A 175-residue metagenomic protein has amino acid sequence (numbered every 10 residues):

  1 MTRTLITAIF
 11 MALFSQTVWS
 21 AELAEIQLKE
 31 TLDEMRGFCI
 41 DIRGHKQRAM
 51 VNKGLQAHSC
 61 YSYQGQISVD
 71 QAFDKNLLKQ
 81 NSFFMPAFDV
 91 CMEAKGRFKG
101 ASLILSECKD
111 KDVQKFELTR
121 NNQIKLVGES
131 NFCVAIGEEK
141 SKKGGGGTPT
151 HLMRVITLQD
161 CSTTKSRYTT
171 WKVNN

Functional and structural regions predicted by a protein language model:
T4-F14: Sec-dependent N-terminal signal peptides
F14-E22: Sec/Tat signal peptide C-region and signal peptidase I cleavage site
A21-N175: Lectin-like carbohydrate-binding module/patch detector with strong preference for beta-trefoil
